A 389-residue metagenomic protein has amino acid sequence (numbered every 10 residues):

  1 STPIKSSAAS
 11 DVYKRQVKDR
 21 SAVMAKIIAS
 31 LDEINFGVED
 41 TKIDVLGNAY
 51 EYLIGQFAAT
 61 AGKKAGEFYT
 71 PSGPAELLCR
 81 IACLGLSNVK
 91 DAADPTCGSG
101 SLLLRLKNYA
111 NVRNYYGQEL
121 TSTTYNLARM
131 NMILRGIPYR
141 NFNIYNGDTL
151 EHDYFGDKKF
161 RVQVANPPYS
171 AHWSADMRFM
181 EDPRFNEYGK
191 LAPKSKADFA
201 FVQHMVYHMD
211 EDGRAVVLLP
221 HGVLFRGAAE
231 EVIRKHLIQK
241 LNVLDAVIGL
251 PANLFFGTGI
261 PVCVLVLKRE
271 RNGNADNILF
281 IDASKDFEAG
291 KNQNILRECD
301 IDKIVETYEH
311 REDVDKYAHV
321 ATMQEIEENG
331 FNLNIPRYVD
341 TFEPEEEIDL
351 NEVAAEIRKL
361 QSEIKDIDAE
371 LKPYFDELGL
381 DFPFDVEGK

Functional and structural regions predicted by a protein language model:
S1, S7-A82, S87, R140-T149 (+4 more regions): Non-catalytic, mostly N-terminal accessory regions of nucleic-acid modification and defense proteins
V12, M132, R178-M180, E231-R234 (+2 more regions): Short secondary-structure boundary/capping segments
V17, E39, G117-T121, V162 (+8 more regions): Hydrophobic alpha-helical scaffolding
I28-A29, K107-A110, N141-Y145, F179-F185 (+3 more regions): Short acidic (Asp/Glu) and glycine-rich catalytic loops that position anionic groups and cofactors
K64-A165, S170-F179, F185-Y188, F199-A200 (+2 more regions): Conserved S-adenosyl-L-methionine
H172, F225-G227, F255-T258, G273-D276 (+1 more regions): Short acidic/glycine-rich loop or secondary-structure boundary segments that cap or lie
P193-L267: Conserved Class I SAM-dependent methyltransferase catalytic core
V264, K268-I304: Conserved P-loop NTPase
